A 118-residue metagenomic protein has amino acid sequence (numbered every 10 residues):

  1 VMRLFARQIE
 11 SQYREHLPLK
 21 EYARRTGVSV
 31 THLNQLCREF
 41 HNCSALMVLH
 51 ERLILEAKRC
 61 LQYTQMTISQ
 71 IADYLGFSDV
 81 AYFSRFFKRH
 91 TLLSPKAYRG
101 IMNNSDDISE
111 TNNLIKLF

Functional and structural regions predicted by a protein language model:
V1-L17, A23-V28, V48-M66: A short, Lys/Arg-enriched amphipathic alpha-helix from helix-turn-helix/homeodomain DNA-binding modules
V1-R7, A97-Y98, N103-N104: Short intrinsically disordered, low-complexity coil segments enriched in acidic
H16, K20-R52, A72-A97: Basic/polar phosphate-binding segments, predominantly the helix-turn-helix DNA-binding elements of transcriptional
E39-S78, G100-F118: Terminal helix-turn-helix DNA-binding modules in bacterial transcription factors
